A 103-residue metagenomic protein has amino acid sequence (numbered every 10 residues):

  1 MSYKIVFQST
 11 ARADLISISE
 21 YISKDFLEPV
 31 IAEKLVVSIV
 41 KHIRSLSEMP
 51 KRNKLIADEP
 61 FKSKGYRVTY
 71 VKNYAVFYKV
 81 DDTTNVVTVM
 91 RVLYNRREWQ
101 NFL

Functional and structural regions predicted by a protein language model:
M1-S38: Arg/Lys-rich, positively charged N-terminal/basic patches that mediate binding to nucleic acids
V6, K34-R44, Y66-Y70: PIN-domain endoribonuclease scaffold, especially VapC-family toxins
T10, Y21, M49, M90-N95: Generic beta-structure capping elements
I18, I22, I43-L46, P50: Hydrophobic recognition helices of helix-based DNA-binding modules
S23-L27, K51, D58: Short, flexible helix-adjacent loops and helix caps
R52-D82: Basic/aromatic recognition patch in beta-strand/loop cores that engages polyanionic ligands
V71-A75, K79-L103: Enriched for short, Lys/Arg-rich terminal
